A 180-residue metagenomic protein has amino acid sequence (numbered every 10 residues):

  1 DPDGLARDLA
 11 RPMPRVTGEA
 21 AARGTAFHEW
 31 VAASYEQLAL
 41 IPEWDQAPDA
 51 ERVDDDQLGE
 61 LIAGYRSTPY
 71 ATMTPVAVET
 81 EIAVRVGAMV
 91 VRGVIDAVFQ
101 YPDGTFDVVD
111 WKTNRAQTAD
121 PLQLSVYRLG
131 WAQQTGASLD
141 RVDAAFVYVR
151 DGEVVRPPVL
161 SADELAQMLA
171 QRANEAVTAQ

Functional and structural regions predicted by a protein language model:
D1, G18, A22-E29, V53-Q57 (+4 more regions): Generic recognition of stable, solvent-exposed alpha-helical segments in well-folded globular domains
D1-R7: Short amphipathic alpha-helical "interface-anchor" segments enriched in bulky aromatics
G4, A32, E36, V177-Q180: Accessory terminal regions of nucleic-acid processing enzymes
A10-V86: A non-catalytic, helix-rich entry segment at domain boundaries
R11, W111-R115, Y148: A short beta-strand motif that forms part of the nucleic acid-binding face of small beta-barrel RNA-binding folds
I82-T135: Non-catalytic protein-protein interaction segments used by genome-maintenance enzymes to assemble and couple activities
W131-Q180: Metal-dependent nuclease catalytic regions and adjoining charged, substrate-binding loops involved in nucleic-acid end
